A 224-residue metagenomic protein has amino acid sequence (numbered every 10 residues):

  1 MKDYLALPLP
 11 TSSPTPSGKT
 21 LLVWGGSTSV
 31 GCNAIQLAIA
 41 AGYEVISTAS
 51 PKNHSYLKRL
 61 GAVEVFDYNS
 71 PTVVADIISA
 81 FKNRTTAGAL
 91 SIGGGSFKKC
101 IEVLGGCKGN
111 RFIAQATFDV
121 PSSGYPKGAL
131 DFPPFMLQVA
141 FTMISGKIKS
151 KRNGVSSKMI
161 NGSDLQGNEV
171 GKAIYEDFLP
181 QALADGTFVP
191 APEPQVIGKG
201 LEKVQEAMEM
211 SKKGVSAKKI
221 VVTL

Functional and structural regions predicted by a protein language model:
M1-L224: Terminal helix/beta-alpha structural elements that buttress the NAD(P)+-binding lobe
